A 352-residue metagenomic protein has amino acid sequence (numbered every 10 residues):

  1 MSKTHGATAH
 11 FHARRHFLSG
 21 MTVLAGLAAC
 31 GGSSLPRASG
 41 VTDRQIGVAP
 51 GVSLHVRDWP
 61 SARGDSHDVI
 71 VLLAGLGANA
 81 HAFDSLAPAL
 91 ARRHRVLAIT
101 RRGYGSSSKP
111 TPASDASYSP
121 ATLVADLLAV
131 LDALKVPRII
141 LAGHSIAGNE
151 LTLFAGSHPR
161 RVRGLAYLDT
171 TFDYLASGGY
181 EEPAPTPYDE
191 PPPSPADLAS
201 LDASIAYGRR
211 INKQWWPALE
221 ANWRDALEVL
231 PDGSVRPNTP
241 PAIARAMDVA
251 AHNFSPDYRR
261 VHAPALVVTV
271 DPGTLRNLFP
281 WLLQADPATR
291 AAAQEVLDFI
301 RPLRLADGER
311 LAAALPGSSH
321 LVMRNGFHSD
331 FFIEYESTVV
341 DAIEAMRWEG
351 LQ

Functional and structural regions predicted by a protein language model:
M1-A13, S19-A29: N-terminal secretory signal peptides
P36-S53: N-terminal cap/lid segment of alpha/beta-hydrolase-fold proteins
A49, R57-W59, R101-A142: Active-site loop/oxyanion-hole signature of alpha/beta-hydrolase fold enzymes
W59-K109: Conserved HGGG/HGGXW glycine-rich cap/lid loop of the alpha/beta-hydrolase fold
P137-G179: Conserved hydrolase catalytic core segment
L168-L201: A catalytic-pocket lid/entrance helix-loop region that shapes and gates access to the active site across common
E228-A314, V322: Conserved serine/cysteine hydrolase catalytic core
A306, A314-Q352: Catalytic active-site module of serine/aspartate enzymes centered on a nucleophile-bearing elbow/loop
